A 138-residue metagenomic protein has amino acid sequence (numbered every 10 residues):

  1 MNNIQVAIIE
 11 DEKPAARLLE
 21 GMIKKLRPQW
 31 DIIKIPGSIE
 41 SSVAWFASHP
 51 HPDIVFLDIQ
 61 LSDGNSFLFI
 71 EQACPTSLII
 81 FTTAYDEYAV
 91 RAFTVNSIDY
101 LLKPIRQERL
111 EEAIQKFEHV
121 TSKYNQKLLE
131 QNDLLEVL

Functional and structural regions predicted by a protein language model:
M1-Q5: Non-catalytic signal-transmission and effector/linker regions of two-component phosphorelay proteins
A7, I33-K34, I80: Conserved beta-strand positions in the Rossmann-like core of class I SAM-dependent methyltransferases
E10: Conserved acidic carboxylate
R17-G21, K25: Charged docking surfaces used in two-component/phosphorelay signaling
E20, I35-I54: Acidic, metal-coordinating helix/loop segments flanking the phosphotransfer/catalytic sites of two-component signaling
R27-I33, S77: A generic structural motif
A44, P52-L135: CheY-like receiver
